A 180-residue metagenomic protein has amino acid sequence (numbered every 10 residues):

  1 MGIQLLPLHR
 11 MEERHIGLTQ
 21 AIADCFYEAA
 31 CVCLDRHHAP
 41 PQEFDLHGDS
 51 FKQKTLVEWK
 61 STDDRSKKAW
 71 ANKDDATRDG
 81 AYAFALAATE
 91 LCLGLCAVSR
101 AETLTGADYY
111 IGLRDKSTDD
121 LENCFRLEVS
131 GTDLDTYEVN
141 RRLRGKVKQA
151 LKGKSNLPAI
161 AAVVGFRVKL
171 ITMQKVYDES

Functional and structural regions predicted by a protein language model:
M1-K60, D64-W70, Q174-S180: Nuclease-adjacent, charged terminal/linker segments that flank catalytic cores
G2-E12, I16, Q20-D24, S130-E179: A recognition module on extended beta-rich or small alphabeta surfaces enriched in W/G with H and D/E
S66-A81: A short, highly charged nucleic-acid-interacting micro-segment common to nuclease and nuclease-linked defense proteins
F84-L93, Y109-I111, D120-L134: Conserved catalytic cores of phosphodiester-cleaving nucleases, focusing on short active-site segments
V98-T103: Short beta-strand
T105-A107: Short beta-strand or tight-loop elements that sit immediately N-terminal to catalytic metal-binding acidic residues
G112-R114, V164: A generic structural motif
D119-C124, K152-N156: Flexible, charged surface loops at secondary-structure boundaries
